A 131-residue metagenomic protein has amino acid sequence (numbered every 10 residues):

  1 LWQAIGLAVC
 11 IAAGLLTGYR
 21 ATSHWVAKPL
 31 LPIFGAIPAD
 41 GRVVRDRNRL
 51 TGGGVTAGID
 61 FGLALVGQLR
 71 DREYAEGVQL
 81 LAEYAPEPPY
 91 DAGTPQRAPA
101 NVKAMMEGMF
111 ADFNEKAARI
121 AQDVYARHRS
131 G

Functional and structural regions predicted by a protein language model:
L1-Q3, L7-G131: Active-site-adjacent pocket-lining segments in enzyme domains
